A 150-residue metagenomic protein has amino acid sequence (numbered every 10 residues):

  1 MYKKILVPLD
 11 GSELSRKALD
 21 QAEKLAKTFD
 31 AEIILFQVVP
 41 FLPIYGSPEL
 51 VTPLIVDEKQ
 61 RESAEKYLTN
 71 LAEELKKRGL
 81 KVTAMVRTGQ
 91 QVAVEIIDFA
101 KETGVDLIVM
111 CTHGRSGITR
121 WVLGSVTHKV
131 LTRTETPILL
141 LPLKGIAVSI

Functional and structural regions predicted by a protein language model:
K3-P53, E74-R78, T83, I146: Small/aliphatic-rich secondary-structure junction motif
A18, A64-Y67, V92, V126: Hydrophobic alpha-helical membrane-association signature
A18, Y45-P48, V94-I97, R120-V122 (+1 more regions): Short, well-ordered secondary-structure micro-motifs
A22, L71, I96, V130: Aromatic/hydrophobic pocket-lining residues that form π-stacking "cages" and hydrophobic walls in ligand
K24, T28, K101-I150: Gly/Ser-rich helix-loop-strand patches that form or flank binding pockets for ribonucleotide-derived cofactors
V38, G89, L143: Active-site loop/turn elements of alpha/beta-hydrolase fold enzymes, especially the short glycine-/histidine-rich
P53-K66: A short acidic, glycine-rich active-site loop that binds or catalyzes chemistry on phosphate/adenosine moieties
E73-I108, I146-I150: Structural beta-alpha unit
